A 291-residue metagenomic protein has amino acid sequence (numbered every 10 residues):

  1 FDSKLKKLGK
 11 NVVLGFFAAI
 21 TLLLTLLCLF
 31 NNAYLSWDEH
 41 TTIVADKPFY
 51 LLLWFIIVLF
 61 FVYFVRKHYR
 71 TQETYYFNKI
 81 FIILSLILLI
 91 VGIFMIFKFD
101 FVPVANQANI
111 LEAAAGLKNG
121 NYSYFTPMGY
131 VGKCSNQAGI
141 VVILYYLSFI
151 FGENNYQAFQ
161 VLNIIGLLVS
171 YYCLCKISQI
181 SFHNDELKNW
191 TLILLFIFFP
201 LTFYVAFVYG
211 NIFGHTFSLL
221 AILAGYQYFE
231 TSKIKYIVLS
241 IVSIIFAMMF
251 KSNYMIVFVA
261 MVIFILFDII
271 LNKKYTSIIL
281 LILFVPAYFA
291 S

Functional and structural regions predicted by a protein language model:
F1-I93, I279-V285: Start-transfer (signal-anchor) and selected internal transmembrane alpha helices of multi-pass inner/ER membrane
F64, V161-F182, L220: Transmembrane-helix motifs of polytopic, lipid-linked glycan transferases
L88-L89, T191-F199, I244, M248: Short helix- or helix-capping micro-motifs that position conserved polar/aromatic residues at function-defining sites
F99-A115, N119-T126, Y130-Y146, E153-N154: Extracytoplasmic catalytic/substrate-binding loops of multi-pass membrane glycan-assembly enzymes
A138, G152-V169: Loop-to-helix entry region of an early transmembrane alpha helix in multi-pass inner-membrane enzymes
F182, A221-Y236: Membrane-interface transmembrane helices that cradle and orient dolichyl/undecaprenyl
A206-G214: Short acidic/glycine- and proline-prone juxtamembrane loop motifs at membrane-interface regions of multi-pass membrane
Y236-S252, P286-A287: Membrane-interface alpha helices of multi-pass inner-membrane proteins
